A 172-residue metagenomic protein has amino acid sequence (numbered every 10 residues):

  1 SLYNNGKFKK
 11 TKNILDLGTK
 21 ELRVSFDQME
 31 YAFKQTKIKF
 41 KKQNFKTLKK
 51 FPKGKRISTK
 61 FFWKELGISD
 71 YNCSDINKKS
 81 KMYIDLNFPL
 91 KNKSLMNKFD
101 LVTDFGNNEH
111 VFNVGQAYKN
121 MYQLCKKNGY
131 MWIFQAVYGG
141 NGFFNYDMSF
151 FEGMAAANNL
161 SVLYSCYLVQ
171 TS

Functional and structural regions predicted by a protein language model:
S1-I76, L163, T171-S172: N-terminal accessory regions of S-adenosyl-L-methionine
K20-E21, A136-G140, L168-Q170: Short "lid" loop at the C-terminus of a central beta-strand within the Rossmann-like core of SAM-dependent
I84-V102: A short acidic, Gly/Pro-enriched loop at the edge of an enzyme's catalytic core that lines a small-molecule cofactor
D104-H110: Hydrophobic adenine-recognition pocket in adenosine-nucleotide-binding enzymes
H110-M121: A short, conserved alpha-helix within the catalytic core of class I
N128-V137: Conserved beta-strand signature within the Rossmann-like core of class I S-adenosyl-L-methionine
G142-L168: Conserved Class I S-adenosyl-L-methionine
